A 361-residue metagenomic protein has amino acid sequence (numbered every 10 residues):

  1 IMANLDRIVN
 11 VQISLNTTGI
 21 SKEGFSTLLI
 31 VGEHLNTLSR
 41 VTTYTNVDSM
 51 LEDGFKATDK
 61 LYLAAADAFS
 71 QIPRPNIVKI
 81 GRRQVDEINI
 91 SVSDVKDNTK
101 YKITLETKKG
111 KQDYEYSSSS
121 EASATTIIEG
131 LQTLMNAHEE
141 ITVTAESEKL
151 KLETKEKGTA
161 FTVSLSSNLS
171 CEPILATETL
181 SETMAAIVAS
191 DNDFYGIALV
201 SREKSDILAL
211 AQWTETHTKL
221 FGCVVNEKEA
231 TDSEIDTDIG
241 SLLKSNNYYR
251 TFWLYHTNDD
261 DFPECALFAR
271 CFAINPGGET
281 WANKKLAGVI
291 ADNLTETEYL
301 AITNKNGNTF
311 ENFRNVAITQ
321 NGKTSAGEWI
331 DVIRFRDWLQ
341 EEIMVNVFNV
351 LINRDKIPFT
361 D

Functional and structural regions predicted by a protein language model:
I1-Y62, A66-N76, T309-F310, R314-D361: Structured, hydrophobic secondary-structure cores that serve as assembly/anchoring elements
L29-V31, T104, L150-E153, D193-R202 (+1 more regions): Short, hydrophobic/proline-enriched secondary-structure or compact coil segments at domain edges
N46-E52, D94-L165: Extended, beta-strand-rich, solvent-exposed assembly scaffolds of outer structural proteins
A66-D86, K151-V163: Extended, compositionally biased
R83-E87, E106-K108, S170-T179: Surface-exposed cap/loop segments at beta↔alpha junctions
Q84-K96, L180-A186: Disulfide-bonded cysteine-rich modules in secreted/extracellular proteins, activating on the conserved Cys frameworks
T133, V188-N353, D361: A glycine- and small-residue-enriched flexible loop/hinge signal that marks low-structured segments
T144, K155-K219: Long, acidic/polar, low-complexity amphipathic helices and coiled-coil-like
